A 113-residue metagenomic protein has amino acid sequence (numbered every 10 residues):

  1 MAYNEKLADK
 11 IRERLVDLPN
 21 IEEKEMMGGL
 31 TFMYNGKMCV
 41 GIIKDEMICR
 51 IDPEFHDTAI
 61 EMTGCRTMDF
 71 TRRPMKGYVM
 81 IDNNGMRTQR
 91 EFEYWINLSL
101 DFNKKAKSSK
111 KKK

Functional and structural regions predicted by a protein language model:
M1-K113: Charge-dense, helix-prone N-terminal extensions
